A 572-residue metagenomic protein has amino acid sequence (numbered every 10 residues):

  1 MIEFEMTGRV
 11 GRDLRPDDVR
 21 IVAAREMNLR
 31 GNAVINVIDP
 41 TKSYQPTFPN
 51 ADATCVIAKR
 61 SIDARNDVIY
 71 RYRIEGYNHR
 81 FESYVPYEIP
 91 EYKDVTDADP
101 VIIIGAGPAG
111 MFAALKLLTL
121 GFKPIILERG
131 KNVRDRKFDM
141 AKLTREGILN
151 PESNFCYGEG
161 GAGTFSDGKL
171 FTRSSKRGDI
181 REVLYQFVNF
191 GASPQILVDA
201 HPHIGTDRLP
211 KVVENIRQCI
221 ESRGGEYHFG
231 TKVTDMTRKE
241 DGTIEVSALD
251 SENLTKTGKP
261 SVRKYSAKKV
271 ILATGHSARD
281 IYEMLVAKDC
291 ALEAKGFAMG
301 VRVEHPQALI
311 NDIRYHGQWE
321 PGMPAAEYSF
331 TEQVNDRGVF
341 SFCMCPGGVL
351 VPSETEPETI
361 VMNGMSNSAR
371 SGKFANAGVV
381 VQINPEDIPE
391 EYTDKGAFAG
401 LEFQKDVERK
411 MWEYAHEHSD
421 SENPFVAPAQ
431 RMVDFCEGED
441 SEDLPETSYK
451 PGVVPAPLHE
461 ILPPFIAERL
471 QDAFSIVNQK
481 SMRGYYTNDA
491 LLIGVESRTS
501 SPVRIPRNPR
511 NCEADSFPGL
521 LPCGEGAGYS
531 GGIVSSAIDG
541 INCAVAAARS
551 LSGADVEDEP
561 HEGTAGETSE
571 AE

Functional and structural regions predicted by a protein language model:
M1-F165, K169-F190, P194-E572: Residues forming the flavin
